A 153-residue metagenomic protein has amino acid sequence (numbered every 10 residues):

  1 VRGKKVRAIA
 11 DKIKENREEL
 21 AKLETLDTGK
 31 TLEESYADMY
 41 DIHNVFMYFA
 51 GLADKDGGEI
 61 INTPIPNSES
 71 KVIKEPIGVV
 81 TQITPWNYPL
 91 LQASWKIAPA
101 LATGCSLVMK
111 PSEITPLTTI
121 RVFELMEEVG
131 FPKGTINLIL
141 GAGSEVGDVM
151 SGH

Functional and structural regions predicted by a protein language model:
V1-D56, N67: Glycine-rich loop-to-alpha-helix module at the N-terminal edge of alpha/beta enzyme cores
Y48, G58-H153: Rossmann-like NAD(P) dinucleotide-binding subdomain of oxidoreductase/dehydrogenase enzymes
